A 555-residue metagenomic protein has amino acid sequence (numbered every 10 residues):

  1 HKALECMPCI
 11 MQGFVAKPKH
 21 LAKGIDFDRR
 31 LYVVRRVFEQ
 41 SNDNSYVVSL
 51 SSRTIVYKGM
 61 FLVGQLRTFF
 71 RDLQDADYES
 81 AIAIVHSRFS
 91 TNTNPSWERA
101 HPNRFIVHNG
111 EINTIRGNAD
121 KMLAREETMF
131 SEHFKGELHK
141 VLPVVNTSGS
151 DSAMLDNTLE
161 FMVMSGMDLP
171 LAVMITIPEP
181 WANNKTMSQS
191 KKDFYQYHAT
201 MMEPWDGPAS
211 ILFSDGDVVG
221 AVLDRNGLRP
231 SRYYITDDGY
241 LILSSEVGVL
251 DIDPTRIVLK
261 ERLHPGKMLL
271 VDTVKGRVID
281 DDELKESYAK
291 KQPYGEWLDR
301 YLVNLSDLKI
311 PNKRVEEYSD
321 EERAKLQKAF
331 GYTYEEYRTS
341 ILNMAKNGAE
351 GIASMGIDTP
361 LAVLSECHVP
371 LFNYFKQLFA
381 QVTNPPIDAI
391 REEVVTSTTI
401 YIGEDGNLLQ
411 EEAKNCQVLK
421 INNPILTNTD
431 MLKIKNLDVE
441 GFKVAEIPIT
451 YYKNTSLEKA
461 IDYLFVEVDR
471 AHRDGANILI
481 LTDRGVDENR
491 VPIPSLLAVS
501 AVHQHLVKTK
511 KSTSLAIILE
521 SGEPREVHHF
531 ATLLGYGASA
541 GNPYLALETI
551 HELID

Functional and structural regions predicted by a protein language model:
H1-N407, E412-A413, K435-L437: Conserved short alpha-helical segments that host acidic/polar catalytic motifs at enzyme active sites
A76-Y78, M164-L169, D469-L479, H503-A516 (+1 more regions): Secondary-structure transition/capping motifs at alpha-helix termini and the adjoining loop/turn into the next element
G110, A516-V527: Glycine-rich beta-to-alpha transition loops that act as phosphate-gripper elements at the mouths of alpha/beta enzyme
P265, V271-K275, L534-D555: Active-site or pore-adjacent capping/gating segments
L269, D483, V502, L533: Conserved, mostly hydrophobic/aromatic
Q377, Q381-N384, R391-Y463, E467-R473: Active-site cores of enzymes that catalyze phosphoryl transfer or operate on phosphate-rich substrates
L481-L497: Glycine-rich, proline-tolerant flexible connector loops at the mouths of alpha/beta enzymes
E523-G537: Catalytic cores of alpha/beta
